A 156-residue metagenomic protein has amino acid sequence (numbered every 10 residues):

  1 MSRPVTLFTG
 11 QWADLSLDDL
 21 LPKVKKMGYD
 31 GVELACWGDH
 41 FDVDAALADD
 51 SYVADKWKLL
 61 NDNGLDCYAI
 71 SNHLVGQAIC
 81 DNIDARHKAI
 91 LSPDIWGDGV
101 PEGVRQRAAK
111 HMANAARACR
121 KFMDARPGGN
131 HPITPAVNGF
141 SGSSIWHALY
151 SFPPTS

Functional and structural regions predicted by a protein language model:
M1-L15: Boundary/entry segment of secreted carbohydrate-active catalytic domains
M1-S2, D18-M27, L59: Non-catalytic accessory regions flanking glycosidase/transglycosidase catalytic cores in CAZymes
L7, V24, V32, L60 (+2 more regions): Conserved, mostly hydrophobic/aromatic
G10, S71-G76: Short, solvent-exposed turn/loop segments enriched in Gly/Ser/Thr/Pro and often Arg
D14-D18, D50-A54, A109, A113: Structural motif corresponding to alpha-helix initiation and N-cap regions
D19, K23, D62, D66 (+1 more regions): Active-site acidic/histidine proton-transfer and metal-coordination neighborhood in alpha/beta enzyme cores
E33, A69-S71, P127-G129: Conserved beta-strand positions in the central sheet of alpha/beta enzyme cores
L34-N61, H131-I145: Glycine-rich, proline-tolerant flexible connector loops at the mouths of alpha/beta enzymes
